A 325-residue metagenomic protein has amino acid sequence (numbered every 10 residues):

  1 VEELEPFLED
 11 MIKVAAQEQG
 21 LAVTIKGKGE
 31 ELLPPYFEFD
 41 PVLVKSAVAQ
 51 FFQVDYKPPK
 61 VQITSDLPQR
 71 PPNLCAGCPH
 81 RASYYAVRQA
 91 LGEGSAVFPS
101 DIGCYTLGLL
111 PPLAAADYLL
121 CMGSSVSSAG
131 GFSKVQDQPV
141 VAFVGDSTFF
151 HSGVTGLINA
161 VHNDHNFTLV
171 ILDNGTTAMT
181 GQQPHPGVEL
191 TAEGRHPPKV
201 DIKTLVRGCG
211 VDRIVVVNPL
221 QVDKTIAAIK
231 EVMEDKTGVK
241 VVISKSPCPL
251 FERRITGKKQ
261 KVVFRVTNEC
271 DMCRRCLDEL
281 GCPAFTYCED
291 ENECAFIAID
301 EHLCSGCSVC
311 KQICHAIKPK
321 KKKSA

Functional and structural regions predicted by a protein language model:
V1-P58, S244, P319-A325: Terminal amphipathic helices with adjacent charged low-complexity linkers/tails
V1-P6, P34, L74, A82-S83 (+7 more regions): Flexible loop/turn segments at secondary-structure boundaries
E3-L8, D40-A47, P71-L74, P79-A86 (+13 more regions): General structural feature for long, well-ordered alpha-helical segments within catalytic domains of soluble enzymes
P6-F7, L21-K26, M233-A284, E291: Glycine/aspartate-rich loop-and-adjacent alpha/beta segment that forms the canonical ThDP
E30-V42, P68, N73-H80, A115-M122 (+6 more regions): Hydrophobic alpha-helical scaffolding
A47, D271-D300, S305, V309-A325: Iron-sulfur cluster-binding cysteine motifs and their immediate structural context in ferredoxin-like electron-transfer
P58-V126, V135: Active-site diphosphate/adenylate-binding microenvironment
L109-I243, F251-I255: Thiamine diphosphate
